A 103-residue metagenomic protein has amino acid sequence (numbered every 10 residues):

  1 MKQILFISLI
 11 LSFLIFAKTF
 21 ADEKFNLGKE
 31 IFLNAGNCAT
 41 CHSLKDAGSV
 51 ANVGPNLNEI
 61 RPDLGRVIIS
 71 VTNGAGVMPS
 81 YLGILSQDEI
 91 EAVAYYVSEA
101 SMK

Functional and structural regions predicted by a protein language model:
M1-D22, K103: N-terminal export/targeting leaders of redox proteins
L11, A35, G74, V97-A100: Alpha-helix boundary/capping residues
L14-L33, R66: Electrostatic cytochrome c docking/interface patches
N26, E30, I69, E91 (+1 more regions): Replace "anionic and nucleotidyl ligands
K29-L33, A39-A75, I84: Gly/Gly-Pro-rich "capping" loops immediately C-terminal to redox-active cysteine motifs in periplasmic/lumenal
G83-K103: C-terminal capping alpha-helices of c-type cytochrome domains
